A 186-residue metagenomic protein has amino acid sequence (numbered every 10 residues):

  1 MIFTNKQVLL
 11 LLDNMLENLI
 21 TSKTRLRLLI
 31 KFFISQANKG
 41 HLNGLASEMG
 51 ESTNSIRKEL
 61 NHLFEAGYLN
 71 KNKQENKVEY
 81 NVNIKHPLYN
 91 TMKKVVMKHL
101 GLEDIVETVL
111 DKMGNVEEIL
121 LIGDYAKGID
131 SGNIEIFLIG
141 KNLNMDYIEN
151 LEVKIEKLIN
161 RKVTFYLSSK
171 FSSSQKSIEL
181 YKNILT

Functional and structural regions predicted by a protein language model:
I2, D13-L26, F33-N61, E65-M113 (+2 more regions): Catalytic core of pol beta-like nucleotidyltransferases
V116-I122: Short acidic amphipathic segments
I134: Change "...and in nucleic-acid phosphodiester-cleaving endonucleases..." to "...and in nucleic-acid processing enzymes
F137-I139: Short hydrophobic/aromatic beta-strand micro-patches that form the beta-sheet surface supporting nucleotide- or nucleic
